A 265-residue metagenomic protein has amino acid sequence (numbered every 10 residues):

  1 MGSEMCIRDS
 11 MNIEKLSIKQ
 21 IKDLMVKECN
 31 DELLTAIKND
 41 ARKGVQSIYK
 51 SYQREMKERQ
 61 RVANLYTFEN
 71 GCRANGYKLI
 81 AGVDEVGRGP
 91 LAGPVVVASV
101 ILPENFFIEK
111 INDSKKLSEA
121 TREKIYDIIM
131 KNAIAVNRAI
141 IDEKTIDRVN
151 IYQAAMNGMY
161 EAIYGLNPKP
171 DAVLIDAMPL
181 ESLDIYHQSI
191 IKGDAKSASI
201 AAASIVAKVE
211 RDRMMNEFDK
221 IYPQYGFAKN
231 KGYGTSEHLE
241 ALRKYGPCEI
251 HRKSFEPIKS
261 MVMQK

Functional and structural regions predicted by a protein language model:
M1-I7: Short, small-residue-biased leader/transition segments that mark boundaries at the very start of proteins
R8-A81, R88-K265: RNase H-like, Mg2+-dependent phosphodiesterase core, and more generally RNA phosphate-backbone-engaging helix-loop
